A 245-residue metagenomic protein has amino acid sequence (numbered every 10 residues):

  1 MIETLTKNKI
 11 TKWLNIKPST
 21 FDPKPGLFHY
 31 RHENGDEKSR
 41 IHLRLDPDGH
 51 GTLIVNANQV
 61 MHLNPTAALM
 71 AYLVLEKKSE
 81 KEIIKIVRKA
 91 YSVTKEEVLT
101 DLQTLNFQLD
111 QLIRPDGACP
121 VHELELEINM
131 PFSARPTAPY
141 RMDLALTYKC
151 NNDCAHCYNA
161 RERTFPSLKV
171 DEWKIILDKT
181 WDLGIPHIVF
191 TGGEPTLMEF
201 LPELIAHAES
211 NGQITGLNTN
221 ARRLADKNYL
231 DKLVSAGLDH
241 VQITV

Functional and structural regions predicted by a protein language model:
M1-Y72: Acidic, low-complexity/disordered tracts enriched in E/D and polar residues
I2-L14, Q59-D143: Long, charge-rich, low-complexity alpha-helical segments
K17-T20, L27-R31, G35-S39, D46-D48 (+5 more regions): Short linear motifs at secondary-structure transitions and domain/linker junctions
F21-P25, Y30-R31, K38-H42, L109-P115 (+3 more regions): A generic short-segment signal for beta-strand/edge and adjacent turn/coil regions
T100, T104, Q108, E123-H240: Conserved alpha-helical substructure of the radical SAM core
I243: Conserved phosphate-donor/acceptor-positioning beta-strand/loop module used by diverse small-molecule
